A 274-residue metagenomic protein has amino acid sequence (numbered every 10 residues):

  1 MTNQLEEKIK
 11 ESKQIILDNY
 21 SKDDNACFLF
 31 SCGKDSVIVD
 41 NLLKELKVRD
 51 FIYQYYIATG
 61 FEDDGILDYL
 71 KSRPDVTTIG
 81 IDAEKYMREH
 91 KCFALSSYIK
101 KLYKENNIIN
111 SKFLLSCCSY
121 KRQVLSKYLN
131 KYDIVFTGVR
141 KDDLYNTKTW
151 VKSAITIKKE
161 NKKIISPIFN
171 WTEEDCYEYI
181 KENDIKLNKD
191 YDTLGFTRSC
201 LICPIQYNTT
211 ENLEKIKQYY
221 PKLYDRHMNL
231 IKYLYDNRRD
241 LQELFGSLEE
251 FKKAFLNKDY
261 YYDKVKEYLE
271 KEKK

Functional and structural regions predicted by a protein language model:
M1-N183: ATP-dependent adenylation/nucleotidyltransferase module used to activate substrates
S21-N25, E182-K274: ATP/NTP-dependent adenylation/nucleotidyl-transfer catalytic domains that generate, transfer, or process NMP-activated
